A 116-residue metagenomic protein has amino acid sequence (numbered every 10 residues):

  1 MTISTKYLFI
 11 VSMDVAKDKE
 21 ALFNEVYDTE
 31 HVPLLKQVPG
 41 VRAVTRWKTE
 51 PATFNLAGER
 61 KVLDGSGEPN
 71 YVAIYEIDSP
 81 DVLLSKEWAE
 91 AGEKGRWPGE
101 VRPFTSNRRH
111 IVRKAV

Functional and structural regions predicted by a protein language model:
M1-V116: Macromolecular interaction modules
